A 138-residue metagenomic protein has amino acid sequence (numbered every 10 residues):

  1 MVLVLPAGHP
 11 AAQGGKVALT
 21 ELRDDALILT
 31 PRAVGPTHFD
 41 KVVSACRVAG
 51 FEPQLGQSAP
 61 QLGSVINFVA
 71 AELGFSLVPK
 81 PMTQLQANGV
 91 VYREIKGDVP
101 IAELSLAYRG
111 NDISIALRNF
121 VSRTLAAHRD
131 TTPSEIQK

Functional and structural regions predicted by a protein language model:
M1, L5-L27, I115-R118: Flexible hinge/capping segments at coil-to-helix
V4, A11-G14, G63-N111: Beta-alpha-beta core module
G15, L27-A49, S114-R118, S122 (+1 more regions): Secondary-structure junction motif
T20, V43-A49, L62-L73: Short helices/loops that flank or line small-molecule/ion binding pockets
A26, E52-L55, V91: Conserved beta-strand segments of alpha/beta enzyme cores
L29-T30, Q57, L77-P79: Short beta-strand segments
R32, E52-Q61: Short beta-strand-to-loop elements that line the ligand-binding cleft of bilobed periplasmic-binding protein-like
E52, G74, D130: Residue-level detector of anion-binding/catalytic polar loops
